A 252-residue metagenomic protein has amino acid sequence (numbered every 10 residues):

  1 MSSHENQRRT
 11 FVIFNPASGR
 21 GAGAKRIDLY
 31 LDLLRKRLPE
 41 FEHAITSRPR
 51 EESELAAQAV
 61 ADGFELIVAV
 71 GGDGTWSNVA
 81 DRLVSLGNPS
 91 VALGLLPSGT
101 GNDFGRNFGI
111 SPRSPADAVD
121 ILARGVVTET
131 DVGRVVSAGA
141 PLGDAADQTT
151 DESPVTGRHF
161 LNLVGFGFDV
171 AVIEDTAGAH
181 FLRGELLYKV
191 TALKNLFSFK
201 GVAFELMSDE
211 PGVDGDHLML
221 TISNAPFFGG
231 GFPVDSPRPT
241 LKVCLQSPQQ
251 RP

Functional and structural regions predicted by a protein language model:
M1-V70, S77, D81: ATP/NTP phosphate-donor binding region
S3-E5, R9, L86-P89, R238-T240: Short, conserved loop/helix-junction motifs that constitute active-site signature segments in enzyme catalytic cores
A17-G19, G72-T75, S98-G101, F166-F168 (+1 more regions): Short glycine-rich anion-binding loops that position phosphate/pyrophosphate groups of nucleotides and phosphorylated
G19-G23, T130, G229: Short N-terminal binding/cap micro-motifs at the start of the first secondary-structure element
A24-R26, A80-L83, R106-F108, P233-V234: Short amphipathic alpha-helical segments
I27-Y30, V60, V84-S85, A177-H180 (+1 more regions): Short, solvent-exposed amphipathic alpha-helical segments in soluble enzyme and RNA/protein-processing domains
K36-R37, T46, S85-L218: Catalytic core of DAGKc-family lipid kinases
L218-P252: Internal helical hairpin/lid segments
